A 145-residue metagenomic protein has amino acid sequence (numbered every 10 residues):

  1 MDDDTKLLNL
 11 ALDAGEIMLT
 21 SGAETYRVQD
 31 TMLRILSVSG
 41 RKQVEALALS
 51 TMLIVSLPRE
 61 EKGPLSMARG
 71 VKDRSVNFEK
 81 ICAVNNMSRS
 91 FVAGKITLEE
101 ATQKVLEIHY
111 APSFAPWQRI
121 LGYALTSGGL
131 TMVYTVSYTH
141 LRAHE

Functional and structural regions predicted by a protein language model:
M1-I96: Soluble N-terminal domains of membrane-associated systems
Q103-L121: Cytosolic-side membrane-insertion boundary helix
Y123-L130: Hydrophobic, membrane-inserted alpha-helices
V133-Y138: Helix-coil boundary and interhelical linker segments in multi-pass alpha-helical membrane proteins
T139-E145: Conserved small/polar residues in nucleotide/adenosyl-binding loops
